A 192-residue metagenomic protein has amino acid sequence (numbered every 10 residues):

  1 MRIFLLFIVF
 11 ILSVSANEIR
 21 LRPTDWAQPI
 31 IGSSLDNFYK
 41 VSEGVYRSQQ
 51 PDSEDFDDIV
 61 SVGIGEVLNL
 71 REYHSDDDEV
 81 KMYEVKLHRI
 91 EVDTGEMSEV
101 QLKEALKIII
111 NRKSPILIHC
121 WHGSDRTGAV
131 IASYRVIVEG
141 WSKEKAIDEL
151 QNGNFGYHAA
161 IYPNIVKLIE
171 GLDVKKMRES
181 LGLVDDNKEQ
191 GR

Functional and structural regions predicted by a protein language model:
M1-F4, R192: Short, Lys/Arg-enriched, disordered terminal segments
I3-L12: Sec-dependent N-terminal signal peptides
S15-I116, V130-R192: Cys-dependent protein tyrosine phosphatase-like superfamily
C120: Short cysteine clusters
G123: Substrate/cofactor-recognition hotspot
T127: Ser/Thr-glycine-rich phosphate-binding loops at phosphate-binding pockets of nucleotides, nucleotide cofactors
